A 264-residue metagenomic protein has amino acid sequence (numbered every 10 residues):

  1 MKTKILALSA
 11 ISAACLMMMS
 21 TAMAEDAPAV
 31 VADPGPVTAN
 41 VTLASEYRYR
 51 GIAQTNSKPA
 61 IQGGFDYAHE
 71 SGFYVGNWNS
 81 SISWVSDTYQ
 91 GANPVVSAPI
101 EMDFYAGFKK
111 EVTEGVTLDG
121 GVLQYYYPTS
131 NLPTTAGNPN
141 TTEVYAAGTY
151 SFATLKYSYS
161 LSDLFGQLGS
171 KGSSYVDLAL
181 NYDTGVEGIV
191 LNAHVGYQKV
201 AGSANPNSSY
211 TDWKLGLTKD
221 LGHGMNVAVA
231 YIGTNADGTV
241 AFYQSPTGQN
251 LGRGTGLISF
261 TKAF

Functional and structural regions predicted by a protein language model:
M1-P36: Cleavable N-terminal export/targeting peptides
E25-W84, Y89, T255: Short glycine/proline- and aromatic-enriched beta-strand/turn motifs that initiate or cap beta-hairpins
V37, S71-V75, E114-L118, F152-Y157 (+2 more regions): Repeated loop/turn-to-beta-strand initiation elements of outer-membrane beta-barrel proteins
L43-Y49, H69, N79-S83, Q124-P128 (+6 more regions): Transmembrane beta-strands of outer-membrane beta-barrel pores
S57-I61, A98-M102, N138-V144, T149-S151 (+3 more regions): Residues that define the transmembrane beta-barrel architecture of outer-membrane proteins
G64-D66, Y105-F108, G121, Y145-A147 (+3 more regions): Outer-membrane beta-barrel architecture
F73-N138: Surface-exposed loop and membrane-interface regions of Gram-negative outer-membrane beta-barrel proteins
L215, K219, G248-F264: Outer-membrane beta-barrel "beta-signal"
